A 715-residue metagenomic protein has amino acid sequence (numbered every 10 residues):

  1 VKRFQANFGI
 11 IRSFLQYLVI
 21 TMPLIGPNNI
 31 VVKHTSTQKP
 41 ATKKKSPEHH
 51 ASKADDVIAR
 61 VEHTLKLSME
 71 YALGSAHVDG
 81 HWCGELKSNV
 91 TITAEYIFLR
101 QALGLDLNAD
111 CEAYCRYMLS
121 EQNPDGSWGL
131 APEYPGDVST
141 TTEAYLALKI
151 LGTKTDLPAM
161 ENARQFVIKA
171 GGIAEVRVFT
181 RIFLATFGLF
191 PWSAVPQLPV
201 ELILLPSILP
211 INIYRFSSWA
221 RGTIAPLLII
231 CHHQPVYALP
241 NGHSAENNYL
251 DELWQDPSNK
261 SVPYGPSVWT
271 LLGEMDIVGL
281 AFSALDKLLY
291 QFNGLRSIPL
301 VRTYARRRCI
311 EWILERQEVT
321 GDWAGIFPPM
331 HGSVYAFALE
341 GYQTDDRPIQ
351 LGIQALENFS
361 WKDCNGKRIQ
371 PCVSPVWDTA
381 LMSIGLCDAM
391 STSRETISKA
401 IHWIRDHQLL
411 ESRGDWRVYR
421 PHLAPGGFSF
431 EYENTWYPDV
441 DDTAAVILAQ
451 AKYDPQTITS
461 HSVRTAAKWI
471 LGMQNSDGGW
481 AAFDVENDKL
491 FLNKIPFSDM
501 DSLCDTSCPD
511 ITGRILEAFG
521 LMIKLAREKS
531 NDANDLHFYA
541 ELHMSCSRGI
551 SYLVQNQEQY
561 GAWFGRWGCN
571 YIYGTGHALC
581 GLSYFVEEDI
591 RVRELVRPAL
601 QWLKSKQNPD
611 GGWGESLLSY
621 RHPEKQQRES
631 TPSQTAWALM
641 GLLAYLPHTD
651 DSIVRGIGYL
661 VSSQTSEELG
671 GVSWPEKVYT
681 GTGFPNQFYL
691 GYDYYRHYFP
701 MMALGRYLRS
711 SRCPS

Functional and structural regions predicted by a protein language model:
N7-S715: Preference for long, amphipathic alpha-helical scaffolds in soluble/luminal domains and all-alpha bundles
